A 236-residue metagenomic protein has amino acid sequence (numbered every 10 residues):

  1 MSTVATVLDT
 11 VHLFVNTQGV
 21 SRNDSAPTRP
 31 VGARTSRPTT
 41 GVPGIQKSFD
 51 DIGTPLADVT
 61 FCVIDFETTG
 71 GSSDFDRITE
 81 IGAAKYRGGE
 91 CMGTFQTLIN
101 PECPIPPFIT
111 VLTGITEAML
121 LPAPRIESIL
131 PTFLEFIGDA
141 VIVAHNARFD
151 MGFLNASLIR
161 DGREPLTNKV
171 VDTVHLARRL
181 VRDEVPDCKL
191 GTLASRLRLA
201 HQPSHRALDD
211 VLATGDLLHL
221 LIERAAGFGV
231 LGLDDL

Functional and structural regions predicted by a protein language model:
S2-G53, R196, G215-L236: Acidic two-metal-ion nuclease catalytic site recognized across multiple nuclease folds, prominently DnaQ/RNase D-T
P27-V170, D183-H205: Conserved non-catalytic scaffold segment of RNase H-like nuclease domains
T68-G70, H175, A213: Short, glycine/acidic-enriched loop or turn micro-motifs at the edges of active sites
K169-D172, G232-D234: Beta-strand segments within the central parallel beta-sheet cores of soluble alpha/beta enzyme folds
D172-V181: Short, flexible loop segments at boundaries between secondary-structure elements
R179, Q202, L236: HAD-like small-molecule phosphatases
H201-L220: A charged, well-structured terminal subsegment
